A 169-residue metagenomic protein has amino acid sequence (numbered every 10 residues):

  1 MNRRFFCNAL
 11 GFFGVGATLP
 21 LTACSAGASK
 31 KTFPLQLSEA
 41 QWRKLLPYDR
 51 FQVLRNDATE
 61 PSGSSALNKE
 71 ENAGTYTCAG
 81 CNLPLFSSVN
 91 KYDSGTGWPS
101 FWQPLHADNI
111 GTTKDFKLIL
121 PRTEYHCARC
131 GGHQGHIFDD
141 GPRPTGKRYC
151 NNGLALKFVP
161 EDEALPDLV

Functional and structural regions predicted by a protein language model:
M1-G14: N-terminal secretory signal peptides and thylakoid transit peptides that target proteins across membranes
L21-V53, P61: C-terminal segment of N-terminal export signals and the immediately downstream linker at the start of the mature
N56-E71: N-terminal post-signal-peptidase region of extra-cytosolic proteins
E71-S100: Mid-length scaffold segments of soluble, non-membrane domains
T75, E124, K147: Residues immediately within or flanking Cys/His clusters that coordinate Zn2+ in small zinc-binding modules
C78, C127-C130: Short cysteine-rich clusters marking metal-coordination/redox-active sites
N82, G131, L154: Cys/His-coordinated zinc-binding microdomains
S87-S88, H136-I137, V159: Short, non-ligating residues that shape and space the ligands of small metal-coordination modules and catalytic
